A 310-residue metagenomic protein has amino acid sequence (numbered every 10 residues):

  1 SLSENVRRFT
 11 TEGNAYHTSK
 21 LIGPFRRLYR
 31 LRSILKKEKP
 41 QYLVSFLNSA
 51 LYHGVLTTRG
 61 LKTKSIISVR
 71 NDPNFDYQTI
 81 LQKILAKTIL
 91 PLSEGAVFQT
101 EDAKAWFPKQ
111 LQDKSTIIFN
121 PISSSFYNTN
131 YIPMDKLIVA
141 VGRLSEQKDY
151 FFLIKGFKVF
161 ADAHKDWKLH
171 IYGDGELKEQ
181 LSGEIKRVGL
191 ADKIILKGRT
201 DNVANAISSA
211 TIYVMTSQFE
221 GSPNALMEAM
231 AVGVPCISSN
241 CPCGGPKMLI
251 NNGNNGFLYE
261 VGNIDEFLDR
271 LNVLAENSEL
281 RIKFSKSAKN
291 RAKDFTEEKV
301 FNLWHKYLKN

Functional and structural regions predicted by a protein language model:
S1-L21, W106-P108, E176: N-terminal strand-loop element at the rim of the active site of nucleotide-sugar-dependent glycosyltransferases
R7-T10, P91-Y127: Donor nucleotide-sugar binding/catalytic pocket of nucleotide-sugar-dependent glycosyltransferases
S45-L51, V69: Short His-centered aromatic/hydrophobic patch
K136, R143-K165, I171, E176-G183 (+1 more regions): A conserved mid-protein helix/loop that constitutes part of the nucleotide-sugar donor-binding site
R199, Q218: Aromatic "clamp/platform" in nucleotide-sugar-dependent glycosyltransferases that forms part of the donor/acceptor
P235-N240: Short hydrophobic beta-strand element within catalytic cores of glycosyltransferases and related nucleotide-activated
L249-G253, F257-I264, N272-S278: Conserved acidic donor-binding segment of nucleotide-sugar-dependent glycosyltransferases
E266, V273, L280-D294, L303-K306: A short, well-ordered alpha-helix in the C-terminal region of glycosyltransferases
